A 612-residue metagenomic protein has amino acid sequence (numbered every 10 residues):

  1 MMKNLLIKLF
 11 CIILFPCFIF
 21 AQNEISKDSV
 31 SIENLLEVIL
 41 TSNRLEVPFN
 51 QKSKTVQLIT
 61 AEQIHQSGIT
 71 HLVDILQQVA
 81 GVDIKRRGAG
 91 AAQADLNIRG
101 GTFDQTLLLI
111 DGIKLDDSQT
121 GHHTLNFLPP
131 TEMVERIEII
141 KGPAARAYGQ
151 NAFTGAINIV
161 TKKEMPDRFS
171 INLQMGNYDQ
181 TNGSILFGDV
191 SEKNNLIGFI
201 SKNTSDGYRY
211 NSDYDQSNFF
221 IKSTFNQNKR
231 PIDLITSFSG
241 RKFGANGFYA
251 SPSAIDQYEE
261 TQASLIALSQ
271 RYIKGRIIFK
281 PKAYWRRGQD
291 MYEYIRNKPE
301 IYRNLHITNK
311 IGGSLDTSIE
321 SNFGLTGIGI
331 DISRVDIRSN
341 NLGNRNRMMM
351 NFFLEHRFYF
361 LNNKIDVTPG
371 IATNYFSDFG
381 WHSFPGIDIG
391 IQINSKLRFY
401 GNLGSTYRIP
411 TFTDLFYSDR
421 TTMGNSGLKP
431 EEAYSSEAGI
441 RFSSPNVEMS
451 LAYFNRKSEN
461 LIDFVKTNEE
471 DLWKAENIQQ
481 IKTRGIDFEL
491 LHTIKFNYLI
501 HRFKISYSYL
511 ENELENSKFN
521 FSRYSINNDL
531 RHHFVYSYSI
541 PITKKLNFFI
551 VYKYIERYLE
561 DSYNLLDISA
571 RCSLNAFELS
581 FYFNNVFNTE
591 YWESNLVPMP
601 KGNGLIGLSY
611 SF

Functional and structural regions predicted by a protein language model:
E37-H65, D95: N-terminal periplasmic "start-of-domain" segments of outer-membrane beta-barrel proteins
V73, Q77-I113: Extracytoplasmic beta-strand/coil segments of soluble accessory domains associated with Gram-negative outer-membrane
D95, I113-K141, V160-K162: Short acidic/polar hinge/loop motifs at secondary-structure boundaries that mediate gating or recognition
A156, T161-D189, F199-I200, S205-S212: Short strand-turn segments of transmembrane beta-barrel domains in outer membranes, especially the first one or two
S205-Q216, K229-K310: Flexible loop and strand-edge segments within Gram-negative outer membrane beta-barrel domains
A250-I273, R398, S405-E459, K466-T493 (+2 more regions): Outer-membrane beta-barrel signature, preferentially recognizing the C-terminal barrel domain of Gram-negative
N322, G327, L361, N455-K457 (+2 more regions): Gram-negative outer-membrane beta-barrel transporters
F323, N341-S458, S539, T543 (+1 more regions): Structural signature of Gram-negative outer-membrane beta-barrels, strongest in the C-terminal barrel of TonB-dependent
